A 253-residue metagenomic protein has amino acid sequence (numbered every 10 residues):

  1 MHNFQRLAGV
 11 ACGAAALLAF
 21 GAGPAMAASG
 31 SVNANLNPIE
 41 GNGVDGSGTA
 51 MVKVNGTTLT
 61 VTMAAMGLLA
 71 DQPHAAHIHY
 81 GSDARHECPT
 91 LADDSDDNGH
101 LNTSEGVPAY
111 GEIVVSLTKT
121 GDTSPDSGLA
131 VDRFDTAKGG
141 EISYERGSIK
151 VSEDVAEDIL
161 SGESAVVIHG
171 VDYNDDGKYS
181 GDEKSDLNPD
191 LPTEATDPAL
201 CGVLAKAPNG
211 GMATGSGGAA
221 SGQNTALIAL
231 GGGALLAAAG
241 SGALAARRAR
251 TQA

Functional and structural regions predicted by a protein language model:
H2-L18, P24-R250: N-terminal leader/targeting pre-sequences
